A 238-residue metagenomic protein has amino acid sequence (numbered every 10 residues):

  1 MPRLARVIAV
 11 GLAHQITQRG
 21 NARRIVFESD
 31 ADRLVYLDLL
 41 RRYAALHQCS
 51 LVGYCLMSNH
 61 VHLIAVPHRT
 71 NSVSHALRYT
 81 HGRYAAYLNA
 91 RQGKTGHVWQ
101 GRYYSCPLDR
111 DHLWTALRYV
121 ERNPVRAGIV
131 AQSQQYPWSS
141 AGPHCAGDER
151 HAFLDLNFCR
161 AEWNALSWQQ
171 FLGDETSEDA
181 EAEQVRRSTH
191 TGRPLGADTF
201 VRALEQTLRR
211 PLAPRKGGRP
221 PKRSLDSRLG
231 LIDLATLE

Functional and structural regions predicted by a protein language model:
M1-M57, V66-E238: Short Pro-Cys-Gly-centered "Cys-loop" motif that presents a nucleophilic cysteine in a tight turn
